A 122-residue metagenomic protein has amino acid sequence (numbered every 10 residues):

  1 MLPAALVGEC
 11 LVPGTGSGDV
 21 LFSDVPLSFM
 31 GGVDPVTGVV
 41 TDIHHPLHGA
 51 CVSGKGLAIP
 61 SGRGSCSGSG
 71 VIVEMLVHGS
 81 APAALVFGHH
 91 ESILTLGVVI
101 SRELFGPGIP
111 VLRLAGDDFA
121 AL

Functional and structural regions predicted by a protein language model:
L2-G14, D19-L122: Feature captures the catalytic cores and cofactor-binding loops of soluble hydro-lyases/lyases that act on carboxylate
